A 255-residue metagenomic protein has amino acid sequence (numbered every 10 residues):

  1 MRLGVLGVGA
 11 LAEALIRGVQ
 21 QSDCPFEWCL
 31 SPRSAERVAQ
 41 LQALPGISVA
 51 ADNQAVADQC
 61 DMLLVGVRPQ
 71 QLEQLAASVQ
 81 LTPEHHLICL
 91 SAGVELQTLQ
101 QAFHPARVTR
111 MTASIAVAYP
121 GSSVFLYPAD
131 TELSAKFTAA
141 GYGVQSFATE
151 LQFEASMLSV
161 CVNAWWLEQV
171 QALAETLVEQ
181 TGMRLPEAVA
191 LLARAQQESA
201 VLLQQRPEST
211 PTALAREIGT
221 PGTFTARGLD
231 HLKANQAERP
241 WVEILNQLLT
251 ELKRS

Functional and structural regions predicted by a protein language model:
M1-A51, A55-Q59, V178-T181: NAD(P)+-binding Rossmann beta1-loop-alpha1 motif at the extreme N-terminus of oxidoreductases
W28, V38, V56, L72 (+3 more regions): Small-residue helix-packing motif on alpha-helices
W28-P32, V65, L87-L90, V124-P128: Short, hydrophobic beta-strand segments that form beta-sheet elements in well-ordered domains
P32-R37, G93-E95, A129-E132: Short, polar loop motifs at secondary-structure junctions
S48, D52-F103: Rossmann-fold NAD(P) dinucleotide-binding segment
T98-R107, S122-R206, Q247-S255: Internal alpha-helical scaffold of NAD(P)-dependent oxidoreductase catalytic cores
A193, Q197-S255: NAD(P)-dependent Rossmann-like dehydrogenase/reductase catalytic/cofactor-binding core
